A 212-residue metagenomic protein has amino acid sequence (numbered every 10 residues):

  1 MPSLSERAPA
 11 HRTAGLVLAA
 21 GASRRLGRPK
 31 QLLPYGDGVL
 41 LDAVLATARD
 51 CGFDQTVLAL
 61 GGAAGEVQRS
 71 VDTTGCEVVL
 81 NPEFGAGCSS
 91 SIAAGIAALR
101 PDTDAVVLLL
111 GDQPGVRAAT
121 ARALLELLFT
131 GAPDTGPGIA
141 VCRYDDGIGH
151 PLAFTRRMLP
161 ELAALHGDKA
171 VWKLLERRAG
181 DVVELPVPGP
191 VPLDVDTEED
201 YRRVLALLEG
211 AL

Functional and structural regions predicted by a protein language model:
P2-H11, P160-L212: Conserved alpha/beta core of the MobA/IspD/sugar-nucleotide pyrophosphorylase nucleotidyltransferase superfamily
R7-I148, D181-P188: Nucleotide and nucleotide-moiety/phosphate-recognizing core
S23, L33, L159-P160, R202: Nucleotide phosphate-binding site architecture
V106, R157-M158: A general alpha-helix detector
H150-F154, L193-D196: Short glycine- and hydrophobic/aromatic-rich loop-to-beta-strand nucleating segment in the catalytic cores
